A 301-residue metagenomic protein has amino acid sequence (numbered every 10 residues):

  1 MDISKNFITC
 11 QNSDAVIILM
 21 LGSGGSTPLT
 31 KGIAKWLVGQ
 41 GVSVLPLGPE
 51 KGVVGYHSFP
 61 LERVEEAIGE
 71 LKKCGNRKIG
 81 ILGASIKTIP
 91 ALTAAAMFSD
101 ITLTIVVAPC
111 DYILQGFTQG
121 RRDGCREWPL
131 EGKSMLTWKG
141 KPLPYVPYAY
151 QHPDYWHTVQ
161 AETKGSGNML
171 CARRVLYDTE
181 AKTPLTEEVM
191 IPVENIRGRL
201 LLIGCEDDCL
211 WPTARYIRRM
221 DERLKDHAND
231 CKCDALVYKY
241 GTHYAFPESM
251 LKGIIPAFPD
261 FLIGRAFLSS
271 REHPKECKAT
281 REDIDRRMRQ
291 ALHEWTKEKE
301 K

Functional and structural regions predicted by a protein language model:
I3, I8-I17: Proline/glycine-enriched tight loop/beta-turn segments at coil->beta junctions that connect or precede beta-strands
C10-Q11, P142, V146-G241: Serine-hydrolase catalytic core
D14, L21-S26, S85, E206: Active-site glycine-rich loops that stabilize anionic/oxyanionic intermediates across multiple enzyme folds
L19-Y56, C209-T213: Short substrate-entry loop that stabilizes the transition state in hydrolases
G24-L29, G69-H157, R173-P184, N195 (+1 more regions): Primarily recognizes the serine-hydrolase "nucleophile elbow" in alpha/beta-hydrolase and SGNH/GDSL folds
L47-G80: Catalytic nucleophile-loop/oxyanion-hole region of alpha/beta-hydrolase and closely related hydrolase-like folds
R218, N229-K301: C-terminal catalytic histidine-bearing segment of alpha/beta-hydrolase fold enzymes
